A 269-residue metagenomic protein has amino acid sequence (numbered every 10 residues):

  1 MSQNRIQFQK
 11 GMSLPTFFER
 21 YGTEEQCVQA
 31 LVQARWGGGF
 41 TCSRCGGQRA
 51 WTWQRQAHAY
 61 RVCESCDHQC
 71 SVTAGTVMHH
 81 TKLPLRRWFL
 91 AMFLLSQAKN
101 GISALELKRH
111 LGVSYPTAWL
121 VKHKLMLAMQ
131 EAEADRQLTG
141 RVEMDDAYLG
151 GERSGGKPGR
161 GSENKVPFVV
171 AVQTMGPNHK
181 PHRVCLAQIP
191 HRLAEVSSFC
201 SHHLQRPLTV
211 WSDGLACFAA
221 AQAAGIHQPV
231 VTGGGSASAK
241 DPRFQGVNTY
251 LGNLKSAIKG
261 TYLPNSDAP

Functional and structural regions predicted by a protein language model:
M1-P269: Residue-level recognition of single "structural anchor" positions that define or cap local secondary structure
